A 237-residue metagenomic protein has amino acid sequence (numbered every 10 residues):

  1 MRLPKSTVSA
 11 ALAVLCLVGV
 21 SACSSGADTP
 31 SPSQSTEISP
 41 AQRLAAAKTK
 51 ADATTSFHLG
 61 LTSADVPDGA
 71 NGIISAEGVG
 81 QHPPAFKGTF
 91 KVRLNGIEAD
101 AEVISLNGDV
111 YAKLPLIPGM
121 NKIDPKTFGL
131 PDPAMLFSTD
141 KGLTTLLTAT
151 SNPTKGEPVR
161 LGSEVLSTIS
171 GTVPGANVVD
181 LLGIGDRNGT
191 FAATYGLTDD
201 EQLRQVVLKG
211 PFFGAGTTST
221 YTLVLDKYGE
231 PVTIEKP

Functional and structural regions predicted by a protein language model:
R2-S6, S24-P237: Subset-of-secretome marker
K5-L15: Sec-dependent N-terminal signal peptides
V18-A22: C-terminal motif of bacterial Sec signal peptides marking the signal peptidase cleavage site
